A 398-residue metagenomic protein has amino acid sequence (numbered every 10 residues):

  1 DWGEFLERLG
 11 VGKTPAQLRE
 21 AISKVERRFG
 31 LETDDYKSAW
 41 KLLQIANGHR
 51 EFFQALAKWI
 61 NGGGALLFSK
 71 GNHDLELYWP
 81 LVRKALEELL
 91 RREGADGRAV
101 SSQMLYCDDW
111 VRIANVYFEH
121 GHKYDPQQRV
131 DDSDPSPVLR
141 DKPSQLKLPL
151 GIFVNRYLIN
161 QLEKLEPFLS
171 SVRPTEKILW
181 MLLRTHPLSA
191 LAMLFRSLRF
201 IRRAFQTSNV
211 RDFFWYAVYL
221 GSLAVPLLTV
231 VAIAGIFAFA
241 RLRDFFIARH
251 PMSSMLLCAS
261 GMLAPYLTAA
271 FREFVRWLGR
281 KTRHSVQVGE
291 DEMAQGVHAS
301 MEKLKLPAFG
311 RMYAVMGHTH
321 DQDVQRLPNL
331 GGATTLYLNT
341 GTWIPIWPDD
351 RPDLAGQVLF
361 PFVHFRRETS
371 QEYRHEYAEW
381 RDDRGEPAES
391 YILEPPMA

Functional and structural regions predicted by a protein language model:
W2-A398: Extended recognition/assembly regions associated with phosphoester-bond processing machinery
